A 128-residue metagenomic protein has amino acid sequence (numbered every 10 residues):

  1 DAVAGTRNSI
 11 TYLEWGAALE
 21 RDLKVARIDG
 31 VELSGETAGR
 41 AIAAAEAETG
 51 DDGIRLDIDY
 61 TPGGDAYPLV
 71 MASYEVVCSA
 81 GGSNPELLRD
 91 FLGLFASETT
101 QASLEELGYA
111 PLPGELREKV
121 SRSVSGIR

Functional and structural regions predicted by a protein language model:
D1-R128: Exported/periplasmic ABC-transporter solute-binding proteins
